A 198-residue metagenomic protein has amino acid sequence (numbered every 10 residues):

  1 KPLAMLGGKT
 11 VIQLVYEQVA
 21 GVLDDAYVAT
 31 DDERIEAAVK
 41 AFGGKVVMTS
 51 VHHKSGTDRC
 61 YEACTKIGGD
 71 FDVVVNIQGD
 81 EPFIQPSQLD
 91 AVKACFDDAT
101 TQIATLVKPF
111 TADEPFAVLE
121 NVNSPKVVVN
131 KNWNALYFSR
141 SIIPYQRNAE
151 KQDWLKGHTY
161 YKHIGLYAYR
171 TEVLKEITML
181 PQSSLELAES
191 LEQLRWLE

Functional and structural regions predicted by a protein language model:
K1-T30: N-terminal glycine-rich phosphate-binding loop and ensuing alpha1 helix
L23, G69-F71, D98-I103: Short, high-confidence coil segments that cap the C-terminus of an alpha-helix and link into the following beta-strand
A26-V28, V74, A104, A135: Hydrophobic/aromatic residues located in beta-strands of well-ordered beta-sheets within soluble catalytic
Y27, E33-A91: Short phosphate-binding loop-to-helix
Q85-M179: Conserved core of the sugar-phosphate nucleotidyltransferase
V173-E198: A C-terminal functional module that forms or caps the active site or interfaces directly with catalytic machinery
